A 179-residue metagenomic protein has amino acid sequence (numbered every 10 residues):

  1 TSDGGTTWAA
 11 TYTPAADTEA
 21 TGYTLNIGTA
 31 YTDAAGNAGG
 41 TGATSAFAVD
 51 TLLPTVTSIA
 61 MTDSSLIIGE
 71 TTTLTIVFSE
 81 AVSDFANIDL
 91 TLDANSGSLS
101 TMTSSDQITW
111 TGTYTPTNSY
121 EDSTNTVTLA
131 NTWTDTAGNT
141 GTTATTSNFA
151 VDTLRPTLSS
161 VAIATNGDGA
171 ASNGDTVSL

Functional and structural regions predicted by a protein language model:
T1-L179: Non-catalytic beta-sheet/beta-sandwich ligand-binding modules that flank or precede catalytic cores
